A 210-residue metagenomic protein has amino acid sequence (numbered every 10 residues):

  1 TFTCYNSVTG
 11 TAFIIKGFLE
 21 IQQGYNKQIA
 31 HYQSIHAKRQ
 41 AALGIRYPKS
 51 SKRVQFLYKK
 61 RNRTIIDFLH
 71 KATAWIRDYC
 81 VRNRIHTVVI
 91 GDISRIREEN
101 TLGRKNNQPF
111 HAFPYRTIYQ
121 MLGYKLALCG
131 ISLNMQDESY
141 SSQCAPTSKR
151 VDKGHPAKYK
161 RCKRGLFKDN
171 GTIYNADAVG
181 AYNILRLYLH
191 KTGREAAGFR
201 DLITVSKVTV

Functional and structural regions predicted by a protein language model:
T1-V210: Positively charged, helix-rich recognition surfaces that bind polyanionic ligands
